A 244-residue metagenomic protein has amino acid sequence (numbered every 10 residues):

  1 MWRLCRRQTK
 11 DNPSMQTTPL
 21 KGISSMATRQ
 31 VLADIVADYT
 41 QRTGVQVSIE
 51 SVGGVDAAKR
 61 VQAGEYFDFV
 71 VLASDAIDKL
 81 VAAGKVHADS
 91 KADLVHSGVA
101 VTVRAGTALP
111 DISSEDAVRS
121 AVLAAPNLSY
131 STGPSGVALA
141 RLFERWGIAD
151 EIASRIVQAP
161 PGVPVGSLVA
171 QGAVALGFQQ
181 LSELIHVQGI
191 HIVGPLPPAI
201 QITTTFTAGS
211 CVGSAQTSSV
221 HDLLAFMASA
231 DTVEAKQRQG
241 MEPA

Functional and structural regions predicted by a protein language model:
W2-L4, N12-V55, K59, A63-E65 (+4 more regions): Exported/periplasmic ABC-transporter solute-binding proteins
